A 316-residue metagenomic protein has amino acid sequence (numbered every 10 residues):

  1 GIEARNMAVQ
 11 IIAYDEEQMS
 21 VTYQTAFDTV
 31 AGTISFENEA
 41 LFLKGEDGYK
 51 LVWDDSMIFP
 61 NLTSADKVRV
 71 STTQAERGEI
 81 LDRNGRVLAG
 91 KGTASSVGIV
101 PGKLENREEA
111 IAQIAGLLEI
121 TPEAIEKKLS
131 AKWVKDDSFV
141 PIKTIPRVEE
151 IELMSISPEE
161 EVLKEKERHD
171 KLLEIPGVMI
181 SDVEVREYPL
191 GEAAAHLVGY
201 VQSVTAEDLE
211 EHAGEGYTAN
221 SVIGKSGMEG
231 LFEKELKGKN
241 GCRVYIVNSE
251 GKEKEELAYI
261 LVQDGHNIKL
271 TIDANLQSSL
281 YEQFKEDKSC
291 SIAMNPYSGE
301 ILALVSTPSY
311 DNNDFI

Functional and structural regions predicted by a protein language model:
E3-C290, Y310-I316: Extracytoplasmic/periplasmic proteins that interact with beta-lactams or build/remodel peptidoglycan
G90, A303-L304: Short glycine-/small-residue motifs
S291-P296: Short hydrophobic alpha-helical segments used for membrane anchoring or interfacial signaling
T307: ATP/adenylate-binding site constellation spanning eukaryotic-like Ser/Thr protein kinases, ABC-transporter
